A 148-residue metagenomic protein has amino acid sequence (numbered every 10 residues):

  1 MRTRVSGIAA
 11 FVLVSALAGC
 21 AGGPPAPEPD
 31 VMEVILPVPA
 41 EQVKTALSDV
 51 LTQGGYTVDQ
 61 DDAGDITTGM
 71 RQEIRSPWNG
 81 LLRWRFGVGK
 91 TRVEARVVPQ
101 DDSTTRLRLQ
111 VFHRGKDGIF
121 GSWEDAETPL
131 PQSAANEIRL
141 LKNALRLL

Functional and structural regions predicted by a protein language model:
M1-A9: Bacterial N-terminal signal peptides that target proteins for export
A16-G19: C-terminal motif of bacterial Sec signal peptides marking the signal peptidase cleavage site
A21-L148: Ser/Thr-rich, low-complexity intrinsically disordered terminal regions
